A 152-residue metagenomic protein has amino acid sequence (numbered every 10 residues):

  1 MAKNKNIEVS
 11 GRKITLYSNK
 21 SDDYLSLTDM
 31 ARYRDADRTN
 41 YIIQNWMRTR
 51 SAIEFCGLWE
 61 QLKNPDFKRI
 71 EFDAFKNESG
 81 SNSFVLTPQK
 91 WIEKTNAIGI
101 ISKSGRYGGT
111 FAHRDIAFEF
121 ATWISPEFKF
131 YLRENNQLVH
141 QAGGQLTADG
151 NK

Functional and structural regions predicted by a protein language model:
M1-K152: An anion-engaging/catalytic patch
